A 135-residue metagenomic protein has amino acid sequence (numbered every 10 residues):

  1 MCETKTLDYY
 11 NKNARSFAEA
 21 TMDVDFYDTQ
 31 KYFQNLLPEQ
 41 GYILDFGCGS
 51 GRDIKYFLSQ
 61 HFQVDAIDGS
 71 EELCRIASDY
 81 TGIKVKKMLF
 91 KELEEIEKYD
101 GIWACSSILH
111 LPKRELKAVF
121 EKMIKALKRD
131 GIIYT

Functional and structural regions predicted by a protein language model:
M1-P38: Conserved class I S-adenosyl-L-methionine
Q40-G49: Conserved class I S-adenosyl-L-methionine
S50-E92: Class I SAM-dependent methyltransferase SAM/SAH-binding core
K91-I102: A short acidic, Gly/Pro-enriched loop at the edge of an enzyme's catalytic core that lines a small-molecule cofactor
G101-E115: A short SAM/SAH-binding and catalytic strip from SAM-dependent methyltransferases
K117-R129: A short glycine-rich, Lys/Arg-flanked "PGG" loop and its adjoining helix->strand segment in the class I
D130-T135: Conserved beta-strand signature within the Rossmann-like core of class I S-adenosyl-L-methionine
